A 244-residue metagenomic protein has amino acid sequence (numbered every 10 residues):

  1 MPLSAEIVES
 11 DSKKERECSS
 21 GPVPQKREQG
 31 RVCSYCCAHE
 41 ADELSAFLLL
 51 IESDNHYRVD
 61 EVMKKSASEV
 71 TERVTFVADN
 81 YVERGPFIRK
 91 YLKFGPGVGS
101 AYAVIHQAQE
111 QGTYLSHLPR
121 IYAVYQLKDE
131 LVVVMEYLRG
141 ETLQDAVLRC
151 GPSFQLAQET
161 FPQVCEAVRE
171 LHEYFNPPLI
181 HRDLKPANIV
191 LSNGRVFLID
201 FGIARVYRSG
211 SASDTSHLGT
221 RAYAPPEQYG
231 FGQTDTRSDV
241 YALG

Functional and structural regions predicted by a protein language model:
P2-I7, D11, C18-R58: Juxta-kinase regulatory segment immediately upstream of eukaryotic protein kinase catalytic domains
D60-V62, A67-A103: ATP-binding glycine-rich loop module of kinase domains
T113-A123: Conserved HxN/HPN-centered segment at the entrance to the catalytic loop of eukaryotic protein kinase-like domains
K128-T142: Conserved short submotifs of the Hanks-type protein kinase catalytic core that shape the nucleotide-binding pocket
H172-L191: Catalytic-loop of the protein kinase fold
S213-E227: Conserved activation segment of eukaryotic-like protein kinases, specifically the C-terminal portion of the activation
D239: Conserved catalytic-loop aspartate of Hanks-type protein kinases
